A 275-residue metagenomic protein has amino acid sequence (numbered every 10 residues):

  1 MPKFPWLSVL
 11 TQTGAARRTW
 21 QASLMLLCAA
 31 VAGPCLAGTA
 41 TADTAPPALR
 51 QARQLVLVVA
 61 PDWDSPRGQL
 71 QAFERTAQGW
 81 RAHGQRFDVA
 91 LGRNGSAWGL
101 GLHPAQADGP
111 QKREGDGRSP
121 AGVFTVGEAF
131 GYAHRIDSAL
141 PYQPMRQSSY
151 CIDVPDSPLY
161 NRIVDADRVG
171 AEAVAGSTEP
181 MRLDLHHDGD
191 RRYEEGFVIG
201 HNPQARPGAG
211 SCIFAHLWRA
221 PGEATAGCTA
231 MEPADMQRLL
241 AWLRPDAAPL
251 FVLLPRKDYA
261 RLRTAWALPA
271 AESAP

Functional and structural regions predicted by a protein language model:
P2, V31-P34, D43, I152: Compositionally biased, intrinsically disordered/low-complexity regions enriched for serine, proline and threonine
K3-M25: Bacterial N-terminal signal peptides that target proteins for export
F4-L7, L36, G122: Intrinsically disordered, low-complexity segments enriched in proline/serine/threonine
A22-C35: Bacterial N-terminal signal peptides
A40-A226, A234-P275: Cell wall/extracellular polymer interaction/catalysis modules
M231: A conserved hydrophobic position in a structured secondary element of the catalytic/binding core that shapes
